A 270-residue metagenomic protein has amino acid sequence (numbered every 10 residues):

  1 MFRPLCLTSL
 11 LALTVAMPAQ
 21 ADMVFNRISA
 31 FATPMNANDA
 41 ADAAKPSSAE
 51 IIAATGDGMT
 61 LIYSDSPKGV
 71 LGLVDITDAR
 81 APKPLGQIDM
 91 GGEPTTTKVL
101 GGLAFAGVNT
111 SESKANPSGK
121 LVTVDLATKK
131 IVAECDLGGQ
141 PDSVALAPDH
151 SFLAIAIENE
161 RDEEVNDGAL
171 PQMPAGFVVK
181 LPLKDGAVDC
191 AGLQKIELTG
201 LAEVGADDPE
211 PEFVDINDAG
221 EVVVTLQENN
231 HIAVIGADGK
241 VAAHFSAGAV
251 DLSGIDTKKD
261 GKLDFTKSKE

Functional and structural regions predicted by a protein language model:
M1-Q20: Gram-negative bacterial Sec-dependent N-terminal signal peptides
D22-D256, K262-L263, K269-E270: Mobile, glycine-rich extracellular loop/lid and propeptide segments that shape or gate substrate/ligand access
